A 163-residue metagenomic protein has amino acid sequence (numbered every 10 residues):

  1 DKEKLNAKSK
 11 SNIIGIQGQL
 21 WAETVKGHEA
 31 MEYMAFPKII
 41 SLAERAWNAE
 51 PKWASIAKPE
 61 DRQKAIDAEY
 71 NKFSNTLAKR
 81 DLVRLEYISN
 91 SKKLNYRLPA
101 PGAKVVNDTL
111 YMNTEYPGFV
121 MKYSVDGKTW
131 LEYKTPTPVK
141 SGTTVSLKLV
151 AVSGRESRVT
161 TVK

Functional and structural regions predicted by a protein language model:
D1-P99: Flexible, acidic glycine-rich loops studded with aromatic residues
D61-K163: Short, compositionally stereotyped local motifs that mark structural "simplifiers"
